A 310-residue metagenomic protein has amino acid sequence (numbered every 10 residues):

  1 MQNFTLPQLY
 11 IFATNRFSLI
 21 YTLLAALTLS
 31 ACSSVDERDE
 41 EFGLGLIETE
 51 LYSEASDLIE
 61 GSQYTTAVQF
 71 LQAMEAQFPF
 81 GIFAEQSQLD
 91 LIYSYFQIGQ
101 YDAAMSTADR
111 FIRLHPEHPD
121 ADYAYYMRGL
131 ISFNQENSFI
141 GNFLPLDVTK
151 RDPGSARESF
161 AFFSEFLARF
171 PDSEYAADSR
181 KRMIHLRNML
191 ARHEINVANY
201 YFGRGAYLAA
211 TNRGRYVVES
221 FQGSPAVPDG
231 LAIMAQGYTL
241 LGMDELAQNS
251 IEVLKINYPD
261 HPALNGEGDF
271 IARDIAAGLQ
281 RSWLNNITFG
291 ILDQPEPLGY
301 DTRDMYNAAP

Functional and structural regions predicted by a protein language model:
M1-C32: Sec-dependent bacterial lipoprotein signal peptides
C32-P310: Acidic, polar-rich low-complexity tracts and alpha-helical solenoid repeat scaffolds
